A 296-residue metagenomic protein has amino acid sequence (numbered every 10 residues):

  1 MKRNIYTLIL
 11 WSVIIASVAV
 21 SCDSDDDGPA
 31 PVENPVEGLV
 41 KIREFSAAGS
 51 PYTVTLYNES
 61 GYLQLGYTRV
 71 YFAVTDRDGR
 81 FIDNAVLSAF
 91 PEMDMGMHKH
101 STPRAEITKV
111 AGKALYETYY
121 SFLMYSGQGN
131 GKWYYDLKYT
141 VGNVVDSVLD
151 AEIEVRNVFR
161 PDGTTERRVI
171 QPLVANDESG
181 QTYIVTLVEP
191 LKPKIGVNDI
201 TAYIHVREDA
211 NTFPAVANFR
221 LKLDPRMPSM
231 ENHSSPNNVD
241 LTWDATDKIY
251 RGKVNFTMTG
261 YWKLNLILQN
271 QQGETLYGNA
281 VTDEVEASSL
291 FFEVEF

Functional and structural regions predicted by a protein language model:
S17-S21: C-terminal motif of bacterial Sec signal peptides marking the signal peptidase cleavage site
D23-K99, R104, G163-T164: Acidic/polar, low-complexity intrinsically disordered N-terminal segments immediately downstream of a Sec signal
L63-Q64, D78-A85, P193-K194, E208-N218 (+1 more regions): A short beta-turn/strand-edge loop motif at beta-sheet boundaries
Q64-D78, V185, K194-A210: Beta-strand-rich structural segments
M97-K113, S229-A245: Solvent-exposed serine/threonine-rich low-complexity stretches and specific carbohydrate-binding patches
K109-F122, G129-W133, W243-K253: Aromatic sugar-binding surface patches on proteins that engage polysaccharides or sugar-phosphate polymers
S121-Q128, N255-Y261, E295: Short, surface-exposed loop/turn segments at beta-strand-coil junctions that are enriched for proline with nearby
S126-I200: Surface-exposed beta-loop interaction hotspot
